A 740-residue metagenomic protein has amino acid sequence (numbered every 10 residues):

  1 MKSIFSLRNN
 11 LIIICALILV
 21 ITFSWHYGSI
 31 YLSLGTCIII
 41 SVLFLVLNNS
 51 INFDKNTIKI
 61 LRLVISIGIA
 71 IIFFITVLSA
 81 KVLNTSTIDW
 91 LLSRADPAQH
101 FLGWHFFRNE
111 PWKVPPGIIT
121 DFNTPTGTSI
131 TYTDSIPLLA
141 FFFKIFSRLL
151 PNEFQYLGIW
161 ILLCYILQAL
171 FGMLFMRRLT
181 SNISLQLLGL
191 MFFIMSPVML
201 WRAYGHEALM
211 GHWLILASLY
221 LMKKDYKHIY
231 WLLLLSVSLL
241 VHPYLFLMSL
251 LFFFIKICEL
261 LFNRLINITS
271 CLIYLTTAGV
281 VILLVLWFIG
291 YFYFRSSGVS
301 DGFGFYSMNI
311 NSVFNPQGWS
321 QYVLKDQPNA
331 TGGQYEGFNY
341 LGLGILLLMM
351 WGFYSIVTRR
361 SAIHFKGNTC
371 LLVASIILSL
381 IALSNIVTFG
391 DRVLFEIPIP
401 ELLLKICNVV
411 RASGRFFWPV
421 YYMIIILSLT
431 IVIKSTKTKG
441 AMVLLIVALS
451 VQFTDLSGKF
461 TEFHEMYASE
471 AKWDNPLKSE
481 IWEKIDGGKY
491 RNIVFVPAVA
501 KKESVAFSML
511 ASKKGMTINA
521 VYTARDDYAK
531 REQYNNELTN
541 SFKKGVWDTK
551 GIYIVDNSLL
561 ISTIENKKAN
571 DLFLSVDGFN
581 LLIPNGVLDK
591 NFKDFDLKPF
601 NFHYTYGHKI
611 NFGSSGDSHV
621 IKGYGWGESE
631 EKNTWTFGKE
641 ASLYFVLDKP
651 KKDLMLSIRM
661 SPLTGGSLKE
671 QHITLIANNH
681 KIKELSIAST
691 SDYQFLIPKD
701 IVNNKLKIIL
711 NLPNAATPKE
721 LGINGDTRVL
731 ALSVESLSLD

Functional and structural regions predicted by a protein language model:
K2-A16, G28-T85, T269-A278, R360-S375 (+1 more regions): Start-transfer (signal-anchor) and selected internal transmembrane alpha helices of multi-pass inner/ER membrane
T22, M516-N519, T523-D740: C-terminal luminal/periplasmic domains and tails of membrane-associated envelope-modifying transferases
G28-L34, T131-I136, Q155-Y165, F192-L216 (+3 more regions): Membrane-interface micro-motifs in multi-pass membrane enzymes
F73-L167, S196-V198, H206, P316-S320: Membrane-interface coil-to-helix junctions
I75-V82, W112-V114, L187-Y204, V285-R295 (+3 more regions): Membrane-interface helix-loop junctions at the exits of transmembrane helices
R94-A95, V281-S355: Periplasmic/ER-lumenal interhelical loops and adjacent helix-loop junctions in multi-pass membrane proteins
L162, I166-R178, S184-K223, H228-L260 (+2 more regions): Membrane-embedded helix bundles of polyisoprenyl
R264-L272, M350-L394: Membrane-interface helix-loop-helix junctions at transmembrane boundaries of multi-pass membrane enzymes, predominantly
